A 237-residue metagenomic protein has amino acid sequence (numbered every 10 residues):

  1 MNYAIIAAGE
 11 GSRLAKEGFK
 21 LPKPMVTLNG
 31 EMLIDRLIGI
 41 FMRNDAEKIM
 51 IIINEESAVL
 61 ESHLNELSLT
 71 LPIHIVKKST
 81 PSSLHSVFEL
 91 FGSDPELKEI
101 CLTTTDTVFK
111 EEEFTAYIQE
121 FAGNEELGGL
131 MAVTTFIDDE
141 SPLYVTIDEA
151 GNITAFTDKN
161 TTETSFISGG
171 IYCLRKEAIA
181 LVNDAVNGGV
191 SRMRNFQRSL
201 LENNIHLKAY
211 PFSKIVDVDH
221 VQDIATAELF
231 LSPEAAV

Functional and structural regions predicted by a protein language model:
M1-F19, I205: N-terminal nucleotide-binding beta1-loop-alpha1 segment
N2, E47-I49, P72, E99 (+2 more regions): Residues at the starts of beta-strands that form the adenosine-phosphate
K20-D35: Short catalytic helix/loop segments, enriched in acidic residues and glycine and frequently bearing histidine
E31-K48, E89: A short, N-terminal amphipathic alpha-helix
M50-N54, A132-V133: Short internal beta-strands
E56-A58: A conserved acidic beta->alpha catalytic loop
L60-E61, S68-I147: Conserved beta-loop-beta/alpha segment of the NTase-like Rossmann-fold superfamily that binds/positions NTPs
N152-D217, Q222-V237: Catalytic-core segments of class I nucleotidyltransferases/pyrophosphorylases that form NMP-activated intermediates
